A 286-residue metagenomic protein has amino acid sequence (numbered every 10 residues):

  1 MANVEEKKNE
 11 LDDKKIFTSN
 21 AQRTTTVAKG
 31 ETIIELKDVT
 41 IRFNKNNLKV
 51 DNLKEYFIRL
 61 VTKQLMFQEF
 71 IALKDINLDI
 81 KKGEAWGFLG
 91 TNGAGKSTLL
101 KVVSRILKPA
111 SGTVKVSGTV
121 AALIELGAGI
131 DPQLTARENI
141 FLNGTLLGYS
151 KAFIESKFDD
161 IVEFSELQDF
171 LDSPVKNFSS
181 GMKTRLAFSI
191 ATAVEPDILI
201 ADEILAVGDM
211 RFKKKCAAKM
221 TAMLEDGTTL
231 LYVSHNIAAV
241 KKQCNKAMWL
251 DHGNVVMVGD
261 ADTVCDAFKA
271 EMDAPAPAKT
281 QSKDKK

Functional and structural regions predicted by a protein language model:
A2-A72, A261-K283: Pre-NBD coupling/linker segments of ABC/ABC-like ATPases
K54-V61, F141, F153-F170: Conserved ABC ATPase "signature" region
L89-T91: The feature captures the beta-strand-to-loop junction immediately N-terminal to the Walker
K213-D226: Helical segment within the ABC ATPase nucleotide-binding domain
S234-H235: H-loop/switch region of ABC-family ATPase nucleotide-binding domains
Q243-D260, F268: H-loop (His-switch) and adjacent beta-strand-loop-beta switch element of ABC-type ATPase nucleotide-binding domains
